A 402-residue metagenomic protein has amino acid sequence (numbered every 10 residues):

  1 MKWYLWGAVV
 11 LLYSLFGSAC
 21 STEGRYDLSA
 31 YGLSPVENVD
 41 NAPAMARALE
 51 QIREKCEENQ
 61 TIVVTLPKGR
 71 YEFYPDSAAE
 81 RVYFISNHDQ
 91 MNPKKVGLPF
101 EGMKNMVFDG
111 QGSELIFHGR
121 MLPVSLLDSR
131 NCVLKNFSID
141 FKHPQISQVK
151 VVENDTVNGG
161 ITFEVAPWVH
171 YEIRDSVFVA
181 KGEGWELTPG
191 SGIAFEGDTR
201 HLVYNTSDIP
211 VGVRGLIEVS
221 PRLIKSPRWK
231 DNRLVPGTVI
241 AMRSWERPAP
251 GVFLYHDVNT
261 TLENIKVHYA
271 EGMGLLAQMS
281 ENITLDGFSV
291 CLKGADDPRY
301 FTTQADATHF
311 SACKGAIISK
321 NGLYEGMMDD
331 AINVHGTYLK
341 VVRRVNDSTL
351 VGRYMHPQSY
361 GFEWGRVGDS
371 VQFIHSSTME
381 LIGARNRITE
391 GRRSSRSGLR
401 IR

Functional and structural regions predicted by a protein language model:
M1-G24: Bacterial Sec-dependent N-terminal signal peptides
A19-R402: Extracellular/periplasmic carbohydrate-active domains that bind, remodel, or depolymerize complex polysaccharides
